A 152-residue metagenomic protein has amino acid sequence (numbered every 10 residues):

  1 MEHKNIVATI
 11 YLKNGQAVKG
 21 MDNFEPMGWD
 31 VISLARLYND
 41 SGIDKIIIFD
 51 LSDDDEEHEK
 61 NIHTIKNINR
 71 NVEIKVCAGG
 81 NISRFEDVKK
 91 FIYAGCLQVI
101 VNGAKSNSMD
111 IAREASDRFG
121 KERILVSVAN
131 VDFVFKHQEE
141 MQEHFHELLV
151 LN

Functional and structural regions predicted by a protein language model:
M1-I74, I82-E86, K90, K121-V126 (+1 more regions): Conserved N-terminal beta1-alpha1 strand-loop-helix module at the mouth
A78: Conserved phosphate/oxyanion-binding catalytic-loop motifs
K90-I111, L149-N152: Glycine-rich phosphate-binding active-site loops on the catalytic face of alpha/beta enzymes
A104-N107, S116, F133, E140: Short, well-structured alpha-helical patches and their helix-loop capping segments that border functional surfaces
D110-E122: C-terminal helical cap(s) of enzyme catalytic domains, especially alpha/beta-barrels
